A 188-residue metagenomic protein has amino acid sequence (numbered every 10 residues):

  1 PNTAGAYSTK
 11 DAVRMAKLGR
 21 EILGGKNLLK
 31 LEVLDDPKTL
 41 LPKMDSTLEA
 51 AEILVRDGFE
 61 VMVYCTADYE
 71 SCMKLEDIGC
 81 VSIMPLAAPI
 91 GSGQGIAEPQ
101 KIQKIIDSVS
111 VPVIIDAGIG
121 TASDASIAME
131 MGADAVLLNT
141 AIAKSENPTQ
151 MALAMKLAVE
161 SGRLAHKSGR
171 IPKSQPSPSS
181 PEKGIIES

Functional and structural regions predicted by a protein language model:
A6-S188: Alpha/beta enzyme core
